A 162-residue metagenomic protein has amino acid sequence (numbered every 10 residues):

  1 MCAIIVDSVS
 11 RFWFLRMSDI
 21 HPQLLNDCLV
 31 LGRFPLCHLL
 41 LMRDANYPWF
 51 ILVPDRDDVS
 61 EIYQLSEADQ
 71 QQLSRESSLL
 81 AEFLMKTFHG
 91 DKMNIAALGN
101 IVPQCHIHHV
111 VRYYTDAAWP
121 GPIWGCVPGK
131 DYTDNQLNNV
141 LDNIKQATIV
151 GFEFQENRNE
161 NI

Functional and structural regions predicted by a protein language model:
W13-I162: HIT superfamily nucleotide-processing domains
